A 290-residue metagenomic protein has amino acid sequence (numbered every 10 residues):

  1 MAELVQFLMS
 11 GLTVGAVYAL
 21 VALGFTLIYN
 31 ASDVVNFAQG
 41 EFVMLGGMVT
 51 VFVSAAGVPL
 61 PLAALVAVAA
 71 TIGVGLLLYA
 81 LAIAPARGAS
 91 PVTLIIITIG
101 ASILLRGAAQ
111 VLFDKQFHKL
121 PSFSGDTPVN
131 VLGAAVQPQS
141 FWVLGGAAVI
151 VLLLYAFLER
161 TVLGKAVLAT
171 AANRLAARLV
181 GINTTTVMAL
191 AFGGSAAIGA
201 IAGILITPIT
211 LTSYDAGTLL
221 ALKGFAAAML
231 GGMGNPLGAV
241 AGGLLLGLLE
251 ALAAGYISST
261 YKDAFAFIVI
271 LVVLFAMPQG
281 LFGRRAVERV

Functional and structural regions predicted by a protein language model:
M1-L20, V49, L60-A63, A89-L94 (+3 more regions): Membrane-interfacial amphipathic/re-entrant helices at transmembrane-helix boundaries
M9, A31-L77, L81, A86 (+1 more regions): Membrane-embedded helix boundary and interhelical linker motif in transport proteins
V14-G15, A135-S213, P236-G242: Helix-loop-helix "hairpin" substructures at the membrane interface of multi-pass membrane proteins
Y18, A22, V58-A69, A189-G199 (+1 more regions): Transmembrane alpha-helical segments in multi-pass inner-membrane proteins
F25, V58-A101, A108, A241-L246 (+2 more regions): Alpha-helical transmembrane segments within multi-pass membrane transporters and channels
L27-G47, G88-L94, L163-A166, T184 (+5 more regions): Short, non-helical or kinked segments that cap or interrupt transmembrane helices
E41-L45, A86-Q110, G217-M229, S258-M277: Pore- or pathway-lining transmembrane helices of multi-pass membrane proteins that form conduits for solutes/ions
P85-R160, T186-V187, L252, I257 (+2 more regions): Transmembrane helix-bundle core of multi-pass membrane transporters and related energy-transducing complexes
